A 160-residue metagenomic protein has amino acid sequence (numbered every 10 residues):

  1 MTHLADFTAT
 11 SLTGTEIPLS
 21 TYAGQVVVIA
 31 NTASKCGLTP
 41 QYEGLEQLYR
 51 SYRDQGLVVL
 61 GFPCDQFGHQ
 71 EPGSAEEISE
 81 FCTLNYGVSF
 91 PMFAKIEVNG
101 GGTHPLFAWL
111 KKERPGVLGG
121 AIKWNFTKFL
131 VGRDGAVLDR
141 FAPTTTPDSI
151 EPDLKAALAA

Functional and structural regions predicted by a protein language model:
M1-A160: Chalcogenol-based redox active-site neighborhoods
